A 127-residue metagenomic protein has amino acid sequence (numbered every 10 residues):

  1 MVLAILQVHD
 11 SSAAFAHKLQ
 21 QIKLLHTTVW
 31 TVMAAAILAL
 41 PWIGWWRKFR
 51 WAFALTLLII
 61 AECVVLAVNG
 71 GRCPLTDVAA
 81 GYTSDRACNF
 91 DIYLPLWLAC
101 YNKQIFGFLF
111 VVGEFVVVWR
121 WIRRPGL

Functional and structural regions predicted by a protein language model:
M1-V8, Y82: Short, charged cytosolic
V8-T27, I92-K103: Membrane interfacial helix-start motif at the N-side
A16-F49: N-terminal first-folded block
V29-A39, A61-V65, L109-V116: Membrane-embedded alpha-helical transmembrane segments of multi-pass integral membrane proteins
K48-E62: Interfacial segments of alpha-helical transmembrane regions
L58-R72: Hydrophobic alpha-helical membrane-embedded segments
G71-N89: Membrane-helix interface/capping segments
C88-L127: A hydrophobic membrane-anchoring alpha-helix module
